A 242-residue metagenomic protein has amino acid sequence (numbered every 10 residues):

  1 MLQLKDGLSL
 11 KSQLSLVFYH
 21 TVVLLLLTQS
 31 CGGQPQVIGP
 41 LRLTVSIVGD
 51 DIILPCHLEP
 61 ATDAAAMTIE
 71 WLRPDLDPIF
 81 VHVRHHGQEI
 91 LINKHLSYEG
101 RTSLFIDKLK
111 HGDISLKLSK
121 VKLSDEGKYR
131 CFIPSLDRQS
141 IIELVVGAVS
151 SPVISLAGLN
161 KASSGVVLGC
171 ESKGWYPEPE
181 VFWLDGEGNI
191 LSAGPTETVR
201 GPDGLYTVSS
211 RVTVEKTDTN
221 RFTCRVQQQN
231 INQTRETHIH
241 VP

Functional and structural regions predicted by a protein language model:
M1-V48, L144: N-terminal Sec-dependent signal peptide, specifically the hydrophobic helical h-region
Q34-P40, A148-G158: Proline-enriched interdomain boundary motifs that mark the N-terminal boundary and often initiate the first structured
D51, S124-E126, G165, T217-R221: Extracellular Ig-like/FN3 beta-sandwich strand-entry sites
D51-H57, T68, E99-L144: Ligand-binding face of N-terminal immunoglobulin V-set domains in extracellular IgSF glycoproteins
I53-E59, V167-K173: Short edge beta-strand/loop segments characteristic of extracellular beta-sandwich folds
C56, W71, Y129-C131, L144 (+3 more regions): Core motif of extracellular immunoglobulin-like domains
E59-R101, Y176-P195, T223: N-terminal V-set
D63, S124, Y129-V149, R221-P242: Extracellular/luminal immunoglobulin-like beta-sandwich modules
